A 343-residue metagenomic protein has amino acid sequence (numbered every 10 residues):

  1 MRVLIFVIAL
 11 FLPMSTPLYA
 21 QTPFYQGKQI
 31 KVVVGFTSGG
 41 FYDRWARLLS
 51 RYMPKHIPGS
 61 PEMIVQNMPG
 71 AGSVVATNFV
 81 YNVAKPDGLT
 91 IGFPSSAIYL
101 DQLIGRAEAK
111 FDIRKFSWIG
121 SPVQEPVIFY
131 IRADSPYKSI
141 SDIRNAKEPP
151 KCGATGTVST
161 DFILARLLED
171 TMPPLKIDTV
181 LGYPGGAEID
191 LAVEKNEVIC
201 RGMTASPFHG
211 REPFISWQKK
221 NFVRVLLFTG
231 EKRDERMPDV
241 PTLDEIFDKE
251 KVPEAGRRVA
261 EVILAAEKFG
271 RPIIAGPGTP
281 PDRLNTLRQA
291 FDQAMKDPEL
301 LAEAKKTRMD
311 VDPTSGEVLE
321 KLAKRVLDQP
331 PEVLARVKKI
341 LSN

Functional and structural regions predicted by a protein language model:
L4-S15: Bacterial N-terminal signal peptides
A20-G120, T157-D161, T171-G202, S206-I215 (+4 more regions): N-terminal (or domain-start) structured segment
F24, A133-S141, T279-R283: Short helix-loop capping/hinge motifs at secondary-structure junctions, enriched in acidic/polar residues
W45, D142, P280-F291, L300-E303 (+1 more regions): Short amphipathic alpha-helical coupling segments at ligand-binding clamshell hinges and other catalytic/signaling
L89-G92, A109-I128, K151-G153, R224-L226 (+1 more regions): A structural signal for short loop-to-beta-strand junctions that line the ligand-binding cleft of periplasmic/secreted
Y99-R106, S121-P136, R166-T171, K268-I274: Periplasmic solute-binding protein
Q124, E212-M295: C-terminal lobe and pocket-closing loops of periplasmic/extracytoplasmic Venus-flytrap solute-binding proteins
I131-P149, P238-V240: Flexible hinge/capping segments at coil-to-helix
